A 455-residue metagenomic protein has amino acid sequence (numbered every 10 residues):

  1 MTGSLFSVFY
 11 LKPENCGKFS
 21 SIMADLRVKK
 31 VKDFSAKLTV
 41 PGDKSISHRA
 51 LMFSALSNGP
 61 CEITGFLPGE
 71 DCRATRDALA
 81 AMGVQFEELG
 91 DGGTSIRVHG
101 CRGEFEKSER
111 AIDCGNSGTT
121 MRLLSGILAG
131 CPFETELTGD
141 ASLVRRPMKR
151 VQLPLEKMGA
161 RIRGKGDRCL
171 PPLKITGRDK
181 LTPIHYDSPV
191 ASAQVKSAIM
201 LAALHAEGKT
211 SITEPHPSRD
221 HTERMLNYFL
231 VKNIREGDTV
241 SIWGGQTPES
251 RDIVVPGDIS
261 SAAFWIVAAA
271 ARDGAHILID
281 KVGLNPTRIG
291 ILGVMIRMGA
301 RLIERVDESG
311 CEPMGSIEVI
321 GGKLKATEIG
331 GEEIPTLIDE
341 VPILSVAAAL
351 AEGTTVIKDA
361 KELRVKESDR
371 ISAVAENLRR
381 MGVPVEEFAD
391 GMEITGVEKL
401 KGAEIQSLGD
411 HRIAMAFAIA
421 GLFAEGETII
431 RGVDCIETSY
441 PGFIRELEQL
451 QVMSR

Functional and structural regions predicted by a protein language model:
L5-F6, R27: Generic extreme N-terminus detector
F6-Y10, F19: Aromatic (phenylalanine/tyrosine) cluster motif
S21-R455: Structural preference for solvent-exposed beta-strand-turn elements and adjacent flexible terminal/loop segments within
